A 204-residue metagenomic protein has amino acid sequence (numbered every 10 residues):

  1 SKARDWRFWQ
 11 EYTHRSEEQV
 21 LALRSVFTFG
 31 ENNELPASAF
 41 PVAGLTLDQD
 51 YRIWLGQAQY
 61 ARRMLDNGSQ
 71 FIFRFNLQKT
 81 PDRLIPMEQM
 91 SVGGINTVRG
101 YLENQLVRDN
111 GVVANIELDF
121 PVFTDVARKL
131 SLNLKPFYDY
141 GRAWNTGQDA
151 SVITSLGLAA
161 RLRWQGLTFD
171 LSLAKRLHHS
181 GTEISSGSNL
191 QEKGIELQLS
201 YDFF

Functional and structural regions predicted by a protein language model:
S1-R24, D48-Q49: A conserved active-site cap/scaffold subdomain adjacent to cofactor or substrate pockets
S1-W9, N33-A43, T97: Gram-negative and organellar
E11, A22-P36, Q59: Hard-cation-handling environments
F27, F40-F204: C-terminal transmembrane beta-barrel domains of outer membrane proteins
